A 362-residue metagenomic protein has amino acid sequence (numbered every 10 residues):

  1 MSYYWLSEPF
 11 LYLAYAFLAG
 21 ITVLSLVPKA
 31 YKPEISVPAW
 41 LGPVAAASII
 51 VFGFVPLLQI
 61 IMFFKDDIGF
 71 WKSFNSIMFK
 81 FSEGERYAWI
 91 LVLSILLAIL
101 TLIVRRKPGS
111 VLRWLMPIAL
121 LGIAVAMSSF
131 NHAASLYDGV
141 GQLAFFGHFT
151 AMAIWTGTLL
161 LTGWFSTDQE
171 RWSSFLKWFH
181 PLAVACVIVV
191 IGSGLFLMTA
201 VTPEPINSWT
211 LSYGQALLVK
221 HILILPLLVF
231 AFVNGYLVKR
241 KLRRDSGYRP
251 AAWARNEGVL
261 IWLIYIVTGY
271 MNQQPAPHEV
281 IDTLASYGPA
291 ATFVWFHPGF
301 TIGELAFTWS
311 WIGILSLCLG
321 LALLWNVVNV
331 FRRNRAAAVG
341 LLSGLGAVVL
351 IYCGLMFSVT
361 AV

Functional and structural regions predicted by a protein language model:
M1-V362: Polytopic transmembrane helical bundles with strong interfacial aromatic enrichment
